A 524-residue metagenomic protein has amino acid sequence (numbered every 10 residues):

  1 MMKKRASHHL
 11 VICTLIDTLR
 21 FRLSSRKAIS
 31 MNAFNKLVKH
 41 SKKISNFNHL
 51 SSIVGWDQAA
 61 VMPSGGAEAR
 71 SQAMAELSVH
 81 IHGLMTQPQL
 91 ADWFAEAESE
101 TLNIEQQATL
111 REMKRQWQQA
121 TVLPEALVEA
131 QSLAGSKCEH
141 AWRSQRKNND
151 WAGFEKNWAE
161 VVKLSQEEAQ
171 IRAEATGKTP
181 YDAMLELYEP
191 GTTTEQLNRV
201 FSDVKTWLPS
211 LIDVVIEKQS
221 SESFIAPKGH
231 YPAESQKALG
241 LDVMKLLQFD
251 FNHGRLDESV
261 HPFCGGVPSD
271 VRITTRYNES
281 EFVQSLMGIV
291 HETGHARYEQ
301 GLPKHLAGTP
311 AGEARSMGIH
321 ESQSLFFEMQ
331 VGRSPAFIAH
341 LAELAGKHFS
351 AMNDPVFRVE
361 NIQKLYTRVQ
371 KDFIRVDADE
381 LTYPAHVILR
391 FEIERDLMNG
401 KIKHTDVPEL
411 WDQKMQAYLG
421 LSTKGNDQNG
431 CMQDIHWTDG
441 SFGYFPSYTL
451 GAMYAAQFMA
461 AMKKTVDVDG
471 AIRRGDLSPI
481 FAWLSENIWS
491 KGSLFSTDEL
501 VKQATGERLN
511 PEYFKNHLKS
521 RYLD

Functional and structural regions predicted by a protein language model:
K3-K4: Polybasic, lysine-rich low-complexity intrinsically disordered segments
T18-S30: Short, Lys/Arg-enriched N-terminal segments with co-localized hydrophobic residues within the first ~10-30 amino acids
S30-P190, K519-L523: A well-structured
A33, S52-G55, G65, A69 (+3 more regions): C-terminal, non-catalytic "cap/extension" segments appended to globular domains
Q131-F282: Contiguous, non-catalytic segments that form substrate-binding/exosite surfaces or channel walls
Q284-Q300, E321-L325: Active-site recognition of the HExxH zinc-binding catalytic motif
E313-N353: Post-HExxH zinc-binding segment in Zn-dependent metallohydrolases
